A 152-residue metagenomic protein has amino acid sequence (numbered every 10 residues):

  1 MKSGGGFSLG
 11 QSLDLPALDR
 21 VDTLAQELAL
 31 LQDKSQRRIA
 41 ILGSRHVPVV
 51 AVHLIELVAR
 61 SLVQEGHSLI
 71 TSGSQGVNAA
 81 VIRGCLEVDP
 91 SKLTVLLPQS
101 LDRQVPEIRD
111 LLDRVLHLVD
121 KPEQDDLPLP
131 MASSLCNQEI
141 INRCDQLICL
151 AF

Functional and structural regions predicted by a protein language model:
G4-Q36, H46-F152: Acidic/glycine-enriched connector segments
L42-G43: A glycine-/small-polar-enriched, mobile loop at the entrance of the PLP active site in fold-type I
